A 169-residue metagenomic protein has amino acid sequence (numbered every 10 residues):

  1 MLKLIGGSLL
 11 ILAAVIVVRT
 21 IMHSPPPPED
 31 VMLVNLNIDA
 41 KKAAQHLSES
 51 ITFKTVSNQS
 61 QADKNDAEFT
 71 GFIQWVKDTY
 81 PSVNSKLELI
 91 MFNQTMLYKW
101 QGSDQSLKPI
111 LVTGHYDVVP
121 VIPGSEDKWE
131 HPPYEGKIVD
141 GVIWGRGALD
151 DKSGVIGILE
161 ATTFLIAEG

Functional and structural regions predicted by a protein language model:
M1-L4: Feature marks short, highly hydrophobic, charge-poor N-terminal signal-anchor/signal peptide-like helices that anchor
G6-V155, T162-E168: Acidic/His- and Gly-rich active-site-bordering loop/insert found across diverse amide/peptide-bond hydrolases
